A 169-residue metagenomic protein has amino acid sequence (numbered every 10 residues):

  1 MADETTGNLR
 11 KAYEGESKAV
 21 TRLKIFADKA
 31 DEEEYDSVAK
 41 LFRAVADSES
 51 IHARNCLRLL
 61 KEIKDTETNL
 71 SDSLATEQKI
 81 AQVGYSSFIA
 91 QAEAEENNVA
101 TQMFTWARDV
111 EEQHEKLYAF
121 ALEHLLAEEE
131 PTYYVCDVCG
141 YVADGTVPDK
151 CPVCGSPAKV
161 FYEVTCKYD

Functional and structural regions predicted by a protein language model:
M1-D169: Non-heme di-metal
